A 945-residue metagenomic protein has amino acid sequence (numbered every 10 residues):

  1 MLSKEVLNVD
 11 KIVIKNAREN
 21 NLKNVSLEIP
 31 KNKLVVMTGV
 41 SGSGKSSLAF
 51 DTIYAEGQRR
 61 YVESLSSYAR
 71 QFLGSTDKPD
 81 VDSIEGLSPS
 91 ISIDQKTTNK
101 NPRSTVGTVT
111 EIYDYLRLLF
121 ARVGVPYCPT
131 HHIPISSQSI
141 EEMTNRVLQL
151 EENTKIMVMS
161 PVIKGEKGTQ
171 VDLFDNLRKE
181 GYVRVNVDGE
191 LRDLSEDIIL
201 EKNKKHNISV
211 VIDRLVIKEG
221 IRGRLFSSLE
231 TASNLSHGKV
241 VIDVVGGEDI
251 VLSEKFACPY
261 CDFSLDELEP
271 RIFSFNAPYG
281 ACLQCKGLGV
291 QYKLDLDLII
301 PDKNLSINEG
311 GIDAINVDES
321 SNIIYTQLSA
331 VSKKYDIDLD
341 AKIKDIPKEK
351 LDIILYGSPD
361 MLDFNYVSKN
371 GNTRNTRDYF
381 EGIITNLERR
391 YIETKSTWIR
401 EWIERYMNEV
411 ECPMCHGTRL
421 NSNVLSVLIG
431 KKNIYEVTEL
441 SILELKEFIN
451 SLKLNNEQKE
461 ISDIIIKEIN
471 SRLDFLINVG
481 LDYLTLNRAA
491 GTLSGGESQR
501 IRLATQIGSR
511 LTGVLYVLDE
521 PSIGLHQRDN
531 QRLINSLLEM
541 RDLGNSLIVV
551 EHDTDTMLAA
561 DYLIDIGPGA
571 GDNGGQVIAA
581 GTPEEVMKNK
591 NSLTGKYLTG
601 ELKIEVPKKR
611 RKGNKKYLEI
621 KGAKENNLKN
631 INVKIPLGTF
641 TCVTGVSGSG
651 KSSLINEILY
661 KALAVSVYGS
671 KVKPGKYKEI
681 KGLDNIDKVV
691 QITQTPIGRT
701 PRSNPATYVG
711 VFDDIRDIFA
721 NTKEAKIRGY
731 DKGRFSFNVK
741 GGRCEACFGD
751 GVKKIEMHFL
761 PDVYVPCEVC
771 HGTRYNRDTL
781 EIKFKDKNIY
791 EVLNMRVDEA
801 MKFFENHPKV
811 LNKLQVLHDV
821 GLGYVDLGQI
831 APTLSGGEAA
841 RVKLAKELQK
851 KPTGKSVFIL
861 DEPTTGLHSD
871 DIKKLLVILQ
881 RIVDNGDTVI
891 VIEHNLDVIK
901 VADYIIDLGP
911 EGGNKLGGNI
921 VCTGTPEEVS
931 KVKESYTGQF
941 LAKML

Functional and structural regions predicted by a protein language model:
M1-L945: Conserved phosphate-binding elements of NTP-dependent enzyme cores
